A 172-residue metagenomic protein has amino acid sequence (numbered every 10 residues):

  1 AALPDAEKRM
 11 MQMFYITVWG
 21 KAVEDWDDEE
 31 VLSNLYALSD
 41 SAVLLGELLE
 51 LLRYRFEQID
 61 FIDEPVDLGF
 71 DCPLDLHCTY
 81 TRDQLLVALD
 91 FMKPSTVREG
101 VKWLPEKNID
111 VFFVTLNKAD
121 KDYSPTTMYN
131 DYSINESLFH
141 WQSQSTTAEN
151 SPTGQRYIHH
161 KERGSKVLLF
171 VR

Functional and structural regions predicted by a protein language model:
A1-L74, C78: C-terminal helical accessory/scaffold domains
L74-V171: Acidic, glycine-rich low-complexity segments with interspersed aromatic residues
